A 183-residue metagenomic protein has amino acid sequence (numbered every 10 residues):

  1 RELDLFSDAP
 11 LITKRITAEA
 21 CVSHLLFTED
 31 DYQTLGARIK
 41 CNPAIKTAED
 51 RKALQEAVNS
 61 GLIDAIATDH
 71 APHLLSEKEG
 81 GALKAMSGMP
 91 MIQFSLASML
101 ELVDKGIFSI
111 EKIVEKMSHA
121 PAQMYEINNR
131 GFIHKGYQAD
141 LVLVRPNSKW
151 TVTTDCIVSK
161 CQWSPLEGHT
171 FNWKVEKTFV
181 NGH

Functional and structural regions predicted by a protein language model:
R1-I66: Histidine/acidic residue-rich metal-binding segments in metalloenzymes
E19, D69, M99, G182: Residue-level signal for inorganic ion chemistry
C21, A71, K149: Catalytic metal-binding/acid-base residues of hydrolase active sites
L25, L75, T151: Conserved protein kinase catalytic core
R38, N59, A65, A71-L141: His/Asp/Glu-enriched, well-ordered alpha-helical/loop segment that forms or immediately abuts the divalent-metal
I39-D50, M86-P90, S164-T170: A short acidic, glycine-rich active-site loop that binds or catalyzes chemistry on phosphate/adenosine moieties
G81, K135-H183: C-terminal cap of metal-dependent C-N hydrolases
